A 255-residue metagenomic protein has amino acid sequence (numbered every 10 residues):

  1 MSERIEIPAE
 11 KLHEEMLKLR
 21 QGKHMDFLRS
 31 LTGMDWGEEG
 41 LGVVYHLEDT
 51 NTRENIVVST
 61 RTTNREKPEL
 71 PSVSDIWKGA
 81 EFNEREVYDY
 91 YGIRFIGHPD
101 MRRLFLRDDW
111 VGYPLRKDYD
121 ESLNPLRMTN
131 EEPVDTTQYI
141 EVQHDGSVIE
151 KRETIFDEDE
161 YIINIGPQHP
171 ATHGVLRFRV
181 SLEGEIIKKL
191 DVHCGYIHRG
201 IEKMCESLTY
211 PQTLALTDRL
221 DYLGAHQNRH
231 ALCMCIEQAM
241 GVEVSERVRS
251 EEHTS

Functional and structural regions predicted by a protein language model:
M1-I186: Terminal low-complexity/charged segments
I165-E251, S255: Active-site- and interface-proximal helix/loop "cap" or "latch" segments in soluble metabolic and energy-transducing
